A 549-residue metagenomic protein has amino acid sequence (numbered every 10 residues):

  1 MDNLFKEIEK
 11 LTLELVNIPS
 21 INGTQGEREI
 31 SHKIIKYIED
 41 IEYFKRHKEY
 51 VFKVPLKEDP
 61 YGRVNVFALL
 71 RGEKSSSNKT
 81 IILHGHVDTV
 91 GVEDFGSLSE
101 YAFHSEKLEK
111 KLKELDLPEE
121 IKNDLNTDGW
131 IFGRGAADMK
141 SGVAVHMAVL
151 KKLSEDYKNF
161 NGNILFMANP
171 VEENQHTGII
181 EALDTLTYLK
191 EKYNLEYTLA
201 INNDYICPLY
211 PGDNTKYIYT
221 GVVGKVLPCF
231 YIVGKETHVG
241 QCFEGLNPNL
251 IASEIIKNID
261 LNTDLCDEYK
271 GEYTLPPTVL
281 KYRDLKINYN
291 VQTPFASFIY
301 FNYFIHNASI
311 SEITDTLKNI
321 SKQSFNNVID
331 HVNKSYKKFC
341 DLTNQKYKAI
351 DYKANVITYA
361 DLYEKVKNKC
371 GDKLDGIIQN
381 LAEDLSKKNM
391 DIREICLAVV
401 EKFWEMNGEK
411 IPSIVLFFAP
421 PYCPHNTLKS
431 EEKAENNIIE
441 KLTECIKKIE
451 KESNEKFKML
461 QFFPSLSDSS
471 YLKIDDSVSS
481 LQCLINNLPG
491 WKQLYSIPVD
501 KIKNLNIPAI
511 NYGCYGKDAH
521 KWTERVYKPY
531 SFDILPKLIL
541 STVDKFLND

Functional and structural regions predicted by a protein language model:
D2-R134, K158-G162: Acidic/His- and Gly-rich active-site-bordering loop/insert found across diverse amide/peptide-bond hydrolases
Q25, I131-A144, C242-N249, P529-D533: Short, conserved micro-motifs enriched in small and acidic residues
I30-S31, K48, K337-D549: An extended, acidic, His-containing surface patch that forms the Zn2+-binding/catalytic region of metallohydrolases
I82-H84, I164-P170, A200-N203, I414-F418 (+1 more regions): Extended hydrophobic secondary-structure segments that form protein cores and membrane-embedded regions
W130-G221: Acidic/histidine-rich catalytic neighborhood of metal-dependent amide-processing enzymes
M147-E155, E254-L261, L540-D544: Short glycine/serine- and small hydrophobic-enriched flexible loop segments
Y157-N159, Y219-K225, Y289-F295, M406-E409 (+1 more regions): Short glycine/proline-enriched loop/turn "hinge" motifs that connect secondary-structure elements and lie
Y188-R393, L397-A398: Midchain, well-structured core segments that form catalytic/ion-binding scaffolds
